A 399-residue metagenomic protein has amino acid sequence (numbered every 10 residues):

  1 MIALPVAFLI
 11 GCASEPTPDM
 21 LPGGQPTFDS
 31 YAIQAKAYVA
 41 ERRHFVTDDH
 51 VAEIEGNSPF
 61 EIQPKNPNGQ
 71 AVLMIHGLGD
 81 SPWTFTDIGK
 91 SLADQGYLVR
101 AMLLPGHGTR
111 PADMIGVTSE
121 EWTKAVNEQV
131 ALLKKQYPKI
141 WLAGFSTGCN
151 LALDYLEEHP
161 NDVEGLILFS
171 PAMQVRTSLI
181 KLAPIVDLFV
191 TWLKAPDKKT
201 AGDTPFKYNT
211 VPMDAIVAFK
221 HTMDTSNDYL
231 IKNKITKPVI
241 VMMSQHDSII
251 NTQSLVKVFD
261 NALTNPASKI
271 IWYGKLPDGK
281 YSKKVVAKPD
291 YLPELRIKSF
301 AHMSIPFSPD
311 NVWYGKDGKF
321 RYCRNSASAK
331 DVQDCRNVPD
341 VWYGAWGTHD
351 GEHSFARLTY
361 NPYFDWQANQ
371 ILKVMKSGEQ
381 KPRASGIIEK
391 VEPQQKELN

Functional and structural regions predicted by a protein language model:
I10-G11: C-terminal motif of bacterial Sec signal peptides marking the signal peptidase cleavage site
P22-P67: N-terminal cap/lid segment of alpha/beta-hydrolase-fold proteins
I54-H107: Short, surface-exposed "cap/lid" segments of acyl-processing enzymes
E61-N66, V211-G386: Serine-hydrolase catalytic core
T109-Q136, W141: Catalytic nucleophile-loop/oxyanion-hole region of alpha/beta-hydrolase and closely related hydrolase-like folds
A143-G148, A152: Gly/Ala-rich beta-loop-alpha elbow adjacent to hydrolase catalytic centers
I167-S178: Active-site nucleophile loop of the alpha/beta-hydrolase fold
